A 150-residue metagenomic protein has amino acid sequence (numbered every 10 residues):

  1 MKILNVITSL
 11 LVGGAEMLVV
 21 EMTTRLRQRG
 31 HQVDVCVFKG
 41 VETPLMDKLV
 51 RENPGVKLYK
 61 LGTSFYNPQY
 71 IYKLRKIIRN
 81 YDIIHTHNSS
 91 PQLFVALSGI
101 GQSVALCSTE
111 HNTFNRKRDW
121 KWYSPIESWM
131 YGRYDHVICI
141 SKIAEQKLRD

Functional and structural regions predicted by a protein language model:
M1-D150: Membrane-interface segments of envelope glycosyltransferases acting on lipid-linked substrates or membrane lipids
